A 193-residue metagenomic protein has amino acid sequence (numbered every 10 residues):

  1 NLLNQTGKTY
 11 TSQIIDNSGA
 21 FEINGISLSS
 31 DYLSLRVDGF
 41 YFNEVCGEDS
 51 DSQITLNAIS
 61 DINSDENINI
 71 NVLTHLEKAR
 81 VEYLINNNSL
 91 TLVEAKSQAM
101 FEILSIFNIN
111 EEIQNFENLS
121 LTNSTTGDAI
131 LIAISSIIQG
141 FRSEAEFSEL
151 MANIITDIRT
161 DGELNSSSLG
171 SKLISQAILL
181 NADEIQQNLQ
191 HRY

Functional and structural regions predicted by a protein language model:
N1-Y193: Feature for extracytoplasmic/surface-facing segments of secreted or surface-associated proteins, emphasizing
